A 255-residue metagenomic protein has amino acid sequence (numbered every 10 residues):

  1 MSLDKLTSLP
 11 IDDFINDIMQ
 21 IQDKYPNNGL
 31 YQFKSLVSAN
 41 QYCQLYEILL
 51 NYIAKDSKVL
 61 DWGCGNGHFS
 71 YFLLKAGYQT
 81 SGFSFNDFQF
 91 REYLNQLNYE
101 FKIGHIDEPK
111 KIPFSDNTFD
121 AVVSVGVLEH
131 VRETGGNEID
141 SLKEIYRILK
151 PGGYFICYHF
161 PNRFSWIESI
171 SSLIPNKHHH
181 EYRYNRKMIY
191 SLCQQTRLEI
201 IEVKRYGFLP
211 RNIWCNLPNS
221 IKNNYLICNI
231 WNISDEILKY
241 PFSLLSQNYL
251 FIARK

Functional and structural regions predicted by a protein language model:
M1-S115, A121-V125, L142, S246-Y249: Conserved N-terminal segment of class I S-adenosyl-L-methionine
F33-K34, K110, E129, E133 (+1 more regions): Conserved short-loop catalytic and cofactor-binding motifs
K58, G152-Y154: Short glycine-centered segments of the SAM/dcSAM-binding site in methyltransferase folds
G65-F69, N86-F88, L128-E129, N162-F164 (+1 more regions): Short, solvent-exposed loop/turn segments at secondary-structure junctions
I103, R132-E144, Y154-R254: S-adenosyl-L-methionine-dependent methyltransferase catalytic module, highlighting the catalytic core
A121-G136: A short SAM/SAH-binding and catalytic strip from SAM-dependent methyltransferases
